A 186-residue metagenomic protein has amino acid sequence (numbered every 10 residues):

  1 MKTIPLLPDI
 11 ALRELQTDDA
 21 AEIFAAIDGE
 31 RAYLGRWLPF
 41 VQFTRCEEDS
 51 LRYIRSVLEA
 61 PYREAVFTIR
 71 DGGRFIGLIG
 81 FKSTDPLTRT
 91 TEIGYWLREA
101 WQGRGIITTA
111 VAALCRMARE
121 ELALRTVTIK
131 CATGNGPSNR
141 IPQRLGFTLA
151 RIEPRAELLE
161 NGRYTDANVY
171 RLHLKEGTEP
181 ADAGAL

Functional and structural regions predicted by a protein language model:
M1-E22, A26-Y33, V66-L186: Acyl-donor (CoA/ACP) binding surface of acyl/acetyltransferases
Y33-R55: Conserved GNAT-fold acetyl-CoA-binding loop/helix
T44, R63, R70: Short gly/ser-rich anion-binding loops that grip negatively charged ligand groups
V57-Y62: Short loop/turn motifs at secondary-structure junctions and domain boundaries
